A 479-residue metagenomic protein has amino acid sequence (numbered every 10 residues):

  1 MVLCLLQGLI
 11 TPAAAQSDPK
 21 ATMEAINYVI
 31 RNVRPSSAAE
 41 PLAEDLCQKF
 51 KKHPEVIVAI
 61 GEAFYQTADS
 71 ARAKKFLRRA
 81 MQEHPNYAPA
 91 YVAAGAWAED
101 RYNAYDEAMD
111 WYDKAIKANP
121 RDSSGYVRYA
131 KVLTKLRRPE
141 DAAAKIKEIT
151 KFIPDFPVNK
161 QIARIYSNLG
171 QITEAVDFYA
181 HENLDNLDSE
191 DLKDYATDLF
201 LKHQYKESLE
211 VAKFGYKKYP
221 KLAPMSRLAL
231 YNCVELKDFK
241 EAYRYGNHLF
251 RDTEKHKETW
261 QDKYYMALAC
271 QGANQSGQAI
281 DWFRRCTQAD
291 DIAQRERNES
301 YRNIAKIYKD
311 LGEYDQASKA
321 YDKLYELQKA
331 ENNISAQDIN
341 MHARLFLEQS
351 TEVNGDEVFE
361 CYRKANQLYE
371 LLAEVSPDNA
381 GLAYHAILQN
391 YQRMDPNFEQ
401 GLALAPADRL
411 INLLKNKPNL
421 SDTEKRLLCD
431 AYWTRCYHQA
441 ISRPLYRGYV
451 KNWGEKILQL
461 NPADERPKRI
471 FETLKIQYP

Functional and structural regions predicted by a protein language model:
P12-R78, Q82-P89, D106, D110-D113 (+3 more regions): N-terminal leader/linker segments that initiate helical-solenoid repeat arrays
Y28-V29, A63, W97-A98, V132 (+10 more regions): Residue-level signature for tetratricopeptide repeat
R31-N32, Q66-T67, D100-R101, K135-L136 (+10 more regions): Register position in tetratricopeptide repeats
V33-P41, T67-R79, Y102-K114, L136-K147 (+8 more regions): Structural signature of tandem alpha-helical TPR/SEL1-like repeats, specifically the intra-repeat loop/turn
D45-L46, R79-A80, K114-A115, E148-I149 (+8 more regions): Canonical positions in the second alpha-helix
K51-K52, P85, P120, I153-P154 (+9 more regions): Short coil turns that delineate tetratricopeptide repeat
V56, A90, G125, V158-N159 (+11 more regions): TPR alpha-solenoid repeat register
A59-E62, P89-A94, S124-K131, Q161-R164 (+8 more regions): Canonical tetratricopeptide repeat
